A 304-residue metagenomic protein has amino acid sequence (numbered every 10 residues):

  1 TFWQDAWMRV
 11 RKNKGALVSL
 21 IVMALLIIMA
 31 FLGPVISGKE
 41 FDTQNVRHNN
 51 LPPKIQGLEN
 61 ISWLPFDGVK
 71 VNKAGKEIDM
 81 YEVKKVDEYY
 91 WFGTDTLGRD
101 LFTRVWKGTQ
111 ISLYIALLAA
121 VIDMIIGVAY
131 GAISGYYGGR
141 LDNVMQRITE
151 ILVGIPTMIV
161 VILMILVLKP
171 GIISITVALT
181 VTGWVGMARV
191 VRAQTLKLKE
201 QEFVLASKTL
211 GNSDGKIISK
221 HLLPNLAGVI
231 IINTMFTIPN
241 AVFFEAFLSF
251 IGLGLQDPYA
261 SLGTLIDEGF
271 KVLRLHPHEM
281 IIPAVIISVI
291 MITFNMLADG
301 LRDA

Functional and structural regions predicted by a protein language model:
T1-M124, V128, A132, V272-T293 (+2 more regions): Gly/Trp-centered helix-boundary motif
T94-A304: Alpha-helical transmembrane segments of integral membrane proteins, especially multi-pass inner/plasma-membrane
